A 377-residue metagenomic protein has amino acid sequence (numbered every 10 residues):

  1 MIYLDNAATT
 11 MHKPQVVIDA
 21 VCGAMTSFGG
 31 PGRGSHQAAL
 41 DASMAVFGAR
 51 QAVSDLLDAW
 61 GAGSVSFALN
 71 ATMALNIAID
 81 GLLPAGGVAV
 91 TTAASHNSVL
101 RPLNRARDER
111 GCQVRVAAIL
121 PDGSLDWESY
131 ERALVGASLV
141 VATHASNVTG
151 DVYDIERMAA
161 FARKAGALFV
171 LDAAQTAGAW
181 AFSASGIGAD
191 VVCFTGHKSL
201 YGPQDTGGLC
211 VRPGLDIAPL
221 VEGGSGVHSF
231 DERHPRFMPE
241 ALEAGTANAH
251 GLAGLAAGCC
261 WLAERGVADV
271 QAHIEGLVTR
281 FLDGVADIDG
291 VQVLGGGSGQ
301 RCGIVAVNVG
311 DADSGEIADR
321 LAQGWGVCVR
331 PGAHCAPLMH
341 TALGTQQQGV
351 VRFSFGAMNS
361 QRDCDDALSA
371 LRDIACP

Functional and structural regions predicted by a protein language model:
M1-P377: Pyridoxal 5′-phosphate
